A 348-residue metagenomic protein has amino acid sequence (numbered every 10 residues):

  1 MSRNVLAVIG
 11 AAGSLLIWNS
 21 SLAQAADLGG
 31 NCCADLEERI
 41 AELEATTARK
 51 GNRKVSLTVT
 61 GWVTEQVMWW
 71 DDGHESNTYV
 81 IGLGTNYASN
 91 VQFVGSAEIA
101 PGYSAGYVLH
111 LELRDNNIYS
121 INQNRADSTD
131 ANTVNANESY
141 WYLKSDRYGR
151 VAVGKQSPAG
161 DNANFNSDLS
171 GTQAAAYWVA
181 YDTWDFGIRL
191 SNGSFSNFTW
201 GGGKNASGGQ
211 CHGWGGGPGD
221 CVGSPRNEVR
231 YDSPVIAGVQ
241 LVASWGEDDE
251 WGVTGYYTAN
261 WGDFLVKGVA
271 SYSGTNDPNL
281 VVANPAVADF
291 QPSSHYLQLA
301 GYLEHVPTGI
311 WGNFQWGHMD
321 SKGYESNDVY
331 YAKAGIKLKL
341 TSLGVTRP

Functional and structural regions predicted by a protein language model:
M1-I9: Bacterial N-terminal signal peptides that target proteins for export
S2-R3, Q24-D161, F165, S224-P225 (+3 more regions): Beta-barrel outer-membrane channel/assembly domains of diderm bacteria
L15-A23: C-terminal segment of classical bacterial N-terminal signal peptides
L57-E65, P101, A105-L109, G149-V151 (+6 more regions): Transmembrane beta-strands of outer-membrane beta-barrel proteins
E75-T85, R125-T133, G219-C221, S244-E247 (+4 more regions): Replace "Gram-negative outer membrane beta-barrel proteins" with "bacterial and organellar outer membrane beta-barrel
N77-Y79, S120-N132, A152-V242, E247-D249: Surface-exposed coil loops of outer-membrane beta-barrel proteins
Y87-V91, N137-W141, P225-V229, V239 (+3 more regions): Hydrophobic, lipid-facing positions within transmembrane beta-strands of outer-membrane proteins
V253-P348: Detector for outer-membrane/organellar transmembrane beta-barrel domains, recognizing the amphipathic beta-strand
